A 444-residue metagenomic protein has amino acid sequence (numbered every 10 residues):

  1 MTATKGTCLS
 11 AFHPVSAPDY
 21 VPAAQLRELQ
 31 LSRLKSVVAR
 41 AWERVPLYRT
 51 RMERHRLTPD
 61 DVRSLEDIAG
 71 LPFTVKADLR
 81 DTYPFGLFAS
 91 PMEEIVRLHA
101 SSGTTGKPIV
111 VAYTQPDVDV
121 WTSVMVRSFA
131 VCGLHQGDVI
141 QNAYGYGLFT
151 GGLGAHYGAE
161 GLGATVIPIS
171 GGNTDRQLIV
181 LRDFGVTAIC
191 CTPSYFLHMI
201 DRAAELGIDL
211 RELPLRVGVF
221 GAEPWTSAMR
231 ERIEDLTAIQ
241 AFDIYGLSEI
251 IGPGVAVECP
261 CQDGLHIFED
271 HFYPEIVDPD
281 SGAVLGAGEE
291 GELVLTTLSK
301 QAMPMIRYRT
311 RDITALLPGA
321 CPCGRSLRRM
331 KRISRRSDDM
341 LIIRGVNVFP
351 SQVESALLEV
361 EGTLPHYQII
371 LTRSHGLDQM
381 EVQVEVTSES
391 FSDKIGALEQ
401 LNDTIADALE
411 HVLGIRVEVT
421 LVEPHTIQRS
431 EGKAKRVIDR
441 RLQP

Functional and structural regions predicted by a protein language model:
M1-A100, T105-S123, R127-V131, S227 (+5 more regions): Nucleotide 5′-phosphate-binding alpha/beta core
A41, S101-T104, I140, I189 (+3 more regions): Conserved S/T- and glycine-rich ATP-binding loop of Class I adenylate-forming
Q115-S128, V139-H198: AMP-binding/adenylate-forming
L134-D138: Short helix-loop-beta connector
V139, L206-W225: Conserved helix-loop-beta element of the AMP-binding
I189, V294, S299-L413, G432: AMP-binding/adenylate-forming catalytic core of the ANL superfamily
F196-P214, E231-D235: Adenylate-forming
R216, W225-A320: Conserved AMP-binding/adenylate-forming
